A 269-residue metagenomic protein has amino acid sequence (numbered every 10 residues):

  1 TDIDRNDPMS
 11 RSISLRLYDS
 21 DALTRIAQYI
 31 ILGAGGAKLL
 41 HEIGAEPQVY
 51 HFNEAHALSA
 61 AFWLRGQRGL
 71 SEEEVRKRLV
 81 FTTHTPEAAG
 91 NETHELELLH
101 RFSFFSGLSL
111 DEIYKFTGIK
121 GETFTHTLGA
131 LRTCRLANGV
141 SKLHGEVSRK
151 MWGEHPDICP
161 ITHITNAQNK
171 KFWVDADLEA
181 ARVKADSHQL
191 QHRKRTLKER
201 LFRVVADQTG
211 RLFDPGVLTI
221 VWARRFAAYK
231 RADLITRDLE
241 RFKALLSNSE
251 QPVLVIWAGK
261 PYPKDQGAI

Functional and structural regions predicted by a protein language model:
T1-I269: Catalytic cores of carbohydrate-active enzymes across secretory and cytosolic contexts
